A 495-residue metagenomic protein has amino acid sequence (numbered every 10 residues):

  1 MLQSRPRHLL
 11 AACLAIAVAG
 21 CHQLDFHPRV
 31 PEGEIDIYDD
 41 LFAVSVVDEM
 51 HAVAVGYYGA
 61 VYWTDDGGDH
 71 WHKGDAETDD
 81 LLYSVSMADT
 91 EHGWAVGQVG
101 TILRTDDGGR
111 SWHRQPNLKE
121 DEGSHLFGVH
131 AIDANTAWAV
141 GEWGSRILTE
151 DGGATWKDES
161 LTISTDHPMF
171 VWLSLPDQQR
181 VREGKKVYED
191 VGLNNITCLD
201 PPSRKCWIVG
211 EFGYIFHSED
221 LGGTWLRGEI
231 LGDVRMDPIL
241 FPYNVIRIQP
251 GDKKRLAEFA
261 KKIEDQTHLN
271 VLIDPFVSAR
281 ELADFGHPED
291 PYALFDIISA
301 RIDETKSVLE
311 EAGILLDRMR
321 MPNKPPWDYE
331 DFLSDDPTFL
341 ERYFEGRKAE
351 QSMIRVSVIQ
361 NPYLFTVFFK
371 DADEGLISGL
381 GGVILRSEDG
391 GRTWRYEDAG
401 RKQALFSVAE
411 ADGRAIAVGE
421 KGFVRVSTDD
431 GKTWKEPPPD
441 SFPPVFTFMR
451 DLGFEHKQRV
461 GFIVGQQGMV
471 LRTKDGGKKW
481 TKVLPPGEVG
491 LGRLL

Functional and structural regions predicted by a protein language model:
L2-L10: Bacterial N-terminal signal peptides that target proteins for export
A11-A19: Bacterial N-terminal signal peptides
C21-M236, K254, D265, R280 (+2 more regions): Residue-level hotspots at or immediately adjacent to binding/recognition sites across diverse folds
V234-Y243, G286: Acidic/histidine-rich, surface-exposed loop or edge segments in extracytoplasmic proteins
F241-E281, K306, E310, I359-N361: Periplasmic peptidoglycan-binding/anchoring modules of Gram-negative envelope and division proteins
R247-G251, D290-R301, I359: Extracytoplasmic/periplasmic, Sec-exported soluble proteins
D265-L269, E281-P288, A300-P362, F369: Periplasmic OmpA/Pal-like peptidoglycan-binding modules at the C-termini of bacterial envelope proteins
